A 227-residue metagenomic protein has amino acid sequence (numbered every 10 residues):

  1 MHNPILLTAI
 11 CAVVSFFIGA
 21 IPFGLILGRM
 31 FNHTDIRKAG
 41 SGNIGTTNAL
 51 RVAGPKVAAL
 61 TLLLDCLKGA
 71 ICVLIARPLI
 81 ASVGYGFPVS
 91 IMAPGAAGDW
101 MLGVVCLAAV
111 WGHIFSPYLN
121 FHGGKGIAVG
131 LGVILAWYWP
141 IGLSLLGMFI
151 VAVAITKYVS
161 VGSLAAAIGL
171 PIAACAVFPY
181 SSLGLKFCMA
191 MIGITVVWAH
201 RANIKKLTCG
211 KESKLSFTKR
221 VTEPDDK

Functional and structural regions predicted by a protein language model:
M1-I10, L74-V104, L135-I141, A176-C188: Helix-coil boundary and interhelical linker segments in multi-pass alpha-helical membrane proteins
H2, I18, F23-V73, I114-I127 (+2 more regions): Interhelical loop and helix-boundary elements at the membrane-water interface of polytopic inner-membrane proteins
T8-C11, S15-A20: Alpha-helical transmembrane segments and their membrane-interface boundaries that form or gate the permeation pathway
A12-V13, L62-C66, L107, W111 (+5 more regions): Residue-level signature of the transmembrane alpha-helical core of multi-pass small-molecule transporters
S15-I18, R77, A108-H113, F149-V153 (+2 more regions): Alpha-helical transmembrane segments of multi-pass membrane proteins
L50-G54, A76-I80, A108, K125-T156 (+1 more regions): Interfacial segments of multi-pass membrane proteins
H122, L146-I150, S182-M189, K206-S213: A cytosolic-side transmembrane-helix exit/cap motif
L143, V159-A166, Y180-I192: Loop-to-transmembrane alpha-helix initiation sites
